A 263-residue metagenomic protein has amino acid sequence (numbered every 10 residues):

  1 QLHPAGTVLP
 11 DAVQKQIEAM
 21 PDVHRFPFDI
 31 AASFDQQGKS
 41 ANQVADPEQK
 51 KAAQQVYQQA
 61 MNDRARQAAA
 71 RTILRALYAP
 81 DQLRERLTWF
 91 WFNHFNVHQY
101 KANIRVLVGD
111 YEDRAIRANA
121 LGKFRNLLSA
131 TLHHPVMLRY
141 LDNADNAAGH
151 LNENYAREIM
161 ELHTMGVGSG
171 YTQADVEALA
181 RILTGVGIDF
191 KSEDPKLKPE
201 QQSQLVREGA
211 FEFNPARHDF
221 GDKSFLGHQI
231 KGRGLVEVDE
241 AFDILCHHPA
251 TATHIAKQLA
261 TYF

Functional and structural regions predicted by a protein language model:
Q1-H94, H98-D110, A115-R117: N-terminal accessory alpha/beta regions
K39-M61, A65-T72, I104-F263: Active-site substrate-binding loop specific to GH73 endo-beta-N-acetylglucosaminidase modules in bacterial autolysins
